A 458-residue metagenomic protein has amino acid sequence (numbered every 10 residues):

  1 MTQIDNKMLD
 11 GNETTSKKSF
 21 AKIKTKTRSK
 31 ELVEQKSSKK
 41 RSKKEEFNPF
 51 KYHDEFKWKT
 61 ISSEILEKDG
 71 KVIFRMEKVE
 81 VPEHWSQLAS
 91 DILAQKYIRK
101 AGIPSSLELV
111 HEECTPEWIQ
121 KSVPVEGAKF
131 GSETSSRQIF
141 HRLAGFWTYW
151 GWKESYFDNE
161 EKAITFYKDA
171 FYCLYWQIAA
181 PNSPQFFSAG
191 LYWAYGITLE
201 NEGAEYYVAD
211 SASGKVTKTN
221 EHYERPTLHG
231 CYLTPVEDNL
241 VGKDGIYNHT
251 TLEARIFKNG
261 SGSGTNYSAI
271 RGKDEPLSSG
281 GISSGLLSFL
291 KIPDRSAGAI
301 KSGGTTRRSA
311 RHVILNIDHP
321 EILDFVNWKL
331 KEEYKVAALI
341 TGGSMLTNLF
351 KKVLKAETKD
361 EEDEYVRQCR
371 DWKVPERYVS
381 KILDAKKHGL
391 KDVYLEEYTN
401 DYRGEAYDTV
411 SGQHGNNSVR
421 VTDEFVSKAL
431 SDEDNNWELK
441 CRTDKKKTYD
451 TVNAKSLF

Functional and structural regions predicted by a protein language model:
T2-F458: Extended catalytic cores of very large enzyme megasubunits
